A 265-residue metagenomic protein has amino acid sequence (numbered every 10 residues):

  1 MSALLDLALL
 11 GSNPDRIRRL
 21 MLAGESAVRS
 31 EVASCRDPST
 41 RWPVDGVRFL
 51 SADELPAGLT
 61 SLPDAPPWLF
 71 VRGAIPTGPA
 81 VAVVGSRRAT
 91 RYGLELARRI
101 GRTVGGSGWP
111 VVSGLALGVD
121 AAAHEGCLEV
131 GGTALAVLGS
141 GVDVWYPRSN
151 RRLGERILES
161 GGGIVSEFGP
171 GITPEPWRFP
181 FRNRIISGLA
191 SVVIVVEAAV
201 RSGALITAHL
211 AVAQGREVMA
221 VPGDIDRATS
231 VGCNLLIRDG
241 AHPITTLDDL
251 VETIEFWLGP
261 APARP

Functional and structural regions predicted by a protein language model:
M1-E54: Short, small/acidic-rich helices and loops at N termini and domain boundaries of DNA replication/processing enzymes
D45, L50-P265: Glycine-biased, small-residue-rich flexible motifs in mid-sequence functional cores and linkers
